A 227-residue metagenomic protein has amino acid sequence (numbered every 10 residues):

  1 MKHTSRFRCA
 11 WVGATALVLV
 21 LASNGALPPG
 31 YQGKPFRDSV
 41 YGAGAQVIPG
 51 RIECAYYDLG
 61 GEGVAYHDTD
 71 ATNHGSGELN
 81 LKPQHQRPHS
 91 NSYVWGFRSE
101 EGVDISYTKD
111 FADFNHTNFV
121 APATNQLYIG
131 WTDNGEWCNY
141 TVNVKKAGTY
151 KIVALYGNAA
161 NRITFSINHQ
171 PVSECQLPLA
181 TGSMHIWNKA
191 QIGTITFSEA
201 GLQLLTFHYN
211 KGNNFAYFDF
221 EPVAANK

Functional and structural regions predicted by a protein language model:
K2-V12: Bacterial N-terminal signal peptides that target proteins for export
V12-A22: Bacterial N-terminal signal peptides
G25-K227: Extracytoplasmic
